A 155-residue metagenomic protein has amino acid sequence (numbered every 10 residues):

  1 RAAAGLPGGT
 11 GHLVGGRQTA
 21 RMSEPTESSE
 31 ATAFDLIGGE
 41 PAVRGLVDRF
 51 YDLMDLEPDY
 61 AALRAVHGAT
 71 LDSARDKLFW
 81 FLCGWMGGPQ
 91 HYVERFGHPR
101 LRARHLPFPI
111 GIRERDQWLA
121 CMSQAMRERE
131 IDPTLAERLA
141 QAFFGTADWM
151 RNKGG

Functional and structural regions predicted by a protein language model:
R1-R17: Compositionally biased, low-complexity flexible segments
S23-A31, R44-R127, P133, A140 (+1 more regions): Heme-based O2/NO sensor domains and their adjacent alpha-helical segments, primarily globin folds but also including
D35-V43: Long, hydrophobic N-terminal alpha-helical segment
L36, L106-F108, R151: A short, structure-level motif marking secondary-structure boundaries and short turns
F143-G155: Short amphipathic alpha-helical segments at helix boundaries and their inter-helical linkers
